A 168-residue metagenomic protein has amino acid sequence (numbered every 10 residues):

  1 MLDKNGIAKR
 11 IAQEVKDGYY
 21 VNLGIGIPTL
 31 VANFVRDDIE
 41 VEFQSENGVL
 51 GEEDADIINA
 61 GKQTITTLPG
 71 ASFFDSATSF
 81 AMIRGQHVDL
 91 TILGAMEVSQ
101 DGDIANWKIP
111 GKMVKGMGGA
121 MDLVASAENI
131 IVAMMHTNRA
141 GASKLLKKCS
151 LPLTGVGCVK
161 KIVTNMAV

Functional and structural regions predicted by a protein language model:
M1-L68: N-terminal active-site beta-alpha-beta segment that forms phosphate/nucleotide-binding and substrate-recognition loops
D3-G6, E53-V168: Conserved phosphate- and dinucleotide-binding cores of soluble alpha/beta proteins, encompassing both enzyme active
